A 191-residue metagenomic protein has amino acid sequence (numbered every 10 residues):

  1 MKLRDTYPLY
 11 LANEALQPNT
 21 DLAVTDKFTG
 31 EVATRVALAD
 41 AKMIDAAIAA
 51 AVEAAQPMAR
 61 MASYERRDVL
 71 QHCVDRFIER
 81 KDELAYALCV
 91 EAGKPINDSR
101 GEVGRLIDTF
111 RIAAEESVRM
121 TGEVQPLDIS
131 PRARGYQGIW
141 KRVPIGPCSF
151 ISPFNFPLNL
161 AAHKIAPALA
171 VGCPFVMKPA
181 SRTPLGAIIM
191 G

Functional and structural regions predicted by a protein language model:
M1-Y136: N-terminal Rossmann-like NAD(P)+-binding subdomain of aldehyde/semialdehyde dehydrogenases
G122-G191: Rossmann-like NAD(P) dinucleotide-binding subdomain of oxidoreductase/dehydrogenase enzymes
